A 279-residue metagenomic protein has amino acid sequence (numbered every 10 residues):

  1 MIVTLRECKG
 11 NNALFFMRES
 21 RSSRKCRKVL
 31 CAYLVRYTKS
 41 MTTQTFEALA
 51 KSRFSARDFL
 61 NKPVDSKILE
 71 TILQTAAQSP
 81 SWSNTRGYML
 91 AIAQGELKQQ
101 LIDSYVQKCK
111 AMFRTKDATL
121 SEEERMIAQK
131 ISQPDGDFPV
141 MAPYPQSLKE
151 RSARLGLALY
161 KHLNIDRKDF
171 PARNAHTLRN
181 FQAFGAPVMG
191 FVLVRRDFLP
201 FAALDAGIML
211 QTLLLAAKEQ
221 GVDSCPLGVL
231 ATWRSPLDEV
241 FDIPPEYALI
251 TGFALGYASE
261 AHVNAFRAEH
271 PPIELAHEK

Functional and structural regions predicted by a protein language model:
M1-N11: Extreme N-terminal basic, low-complexity initiation segments that serve as generic localization/processing leaders
C8-G10, E19-R21, V35, K39: Intrinsic disorder/low-complexity segments in short proteins, especially the signal peptide and propeptide regions
K25, R36-K279: Acidic, surface-exposed loops and disordered segments
